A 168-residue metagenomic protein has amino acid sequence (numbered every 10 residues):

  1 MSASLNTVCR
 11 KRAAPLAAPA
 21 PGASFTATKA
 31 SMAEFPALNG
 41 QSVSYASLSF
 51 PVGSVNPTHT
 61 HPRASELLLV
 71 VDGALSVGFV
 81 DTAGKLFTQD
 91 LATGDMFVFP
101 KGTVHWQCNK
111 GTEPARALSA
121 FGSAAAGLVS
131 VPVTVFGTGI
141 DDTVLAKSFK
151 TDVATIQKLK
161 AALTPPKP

Functional and structural regions predicted by a protein language model:
M1, K85, Q89, W106-P168: Double-stranded beta-helix
M1-A46, F149-P168: A short, N-terminal "cap"/entry segment at the start of jelly-roll beta-barrel domains of the cupin/DSBH fold
L38-N39, P57-T58, F87, T138: Non-transmembrane interaction and regulatory regions of membrane-associated proteins
G40, D81-G102: Short acidic-glycine-tyrosine-enriched beta hairpin
Y45-S49, L67, T88, M96-V98 (+2 more regions): Conserved hydrophobic/aromatic beta-strand scaffold that supports enzyme active sites
P51-V55, H61-A83, T93: Glycine- and acidic-residue-biased ligand/ion/polar-headgroup-sensing regions
N56-H59, V77-F79, Q89, F99 (+2 more regions): Short beta-strand His + acidic residue motifs that chelate non-heme Fe in jelly-roll/DSBH and cupin folds
R63, T103, E113: A generic "binding-loop/recognition-motif" signal
